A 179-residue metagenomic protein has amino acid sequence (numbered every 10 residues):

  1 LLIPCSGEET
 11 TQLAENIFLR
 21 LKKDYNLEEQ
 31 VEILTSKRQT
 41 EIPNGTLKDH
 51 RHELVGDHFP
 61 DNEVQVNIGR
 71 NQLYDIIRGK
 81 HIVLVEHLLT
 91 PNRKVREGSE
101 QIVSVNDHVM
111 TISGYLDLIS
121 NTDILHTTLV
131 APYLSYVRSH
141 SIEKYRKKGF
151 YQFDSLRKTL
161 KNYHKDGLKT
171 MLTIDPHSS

Functional and structural regions predicted by a protein language model:
L1-S179: PRPP-associated nucleotide enzymes
